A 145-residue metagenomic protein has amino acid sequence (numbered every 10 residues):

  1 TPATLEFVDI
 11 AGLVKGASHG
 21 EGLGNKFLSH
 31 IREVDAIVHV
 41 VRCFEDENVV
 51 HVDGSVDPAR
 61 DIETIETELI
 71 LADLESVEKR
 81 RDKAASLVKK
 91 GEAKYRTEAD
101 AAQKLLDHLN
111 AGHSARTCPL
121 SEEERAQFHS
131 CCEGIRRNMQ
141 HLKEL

Functional and structural regions predicted by a protein language model:
T1-H39, F44-E66, L120-G134: Switch II of P-loop NTPase G domains
P2, L69-A72, T97: A generic short alpha-helical patch detector that favors 3-5-residue windows in or near N-terminal regions
I10, V38-E45, H51-G54, T67-I70 (+2 more regions): G-domain G4 guanine-recognition motif of GTPases
N25-S29, E75, D100: A generic "alpha-helical surface" signal
D61, D73, E98-A101: Internal, well-ordered alpha-helical segments in soluble enzyme and binding-protein domains
E78, K83-L145: C-terminal-of-GTPase-core extension/linker across diverse P-loop GTPases
